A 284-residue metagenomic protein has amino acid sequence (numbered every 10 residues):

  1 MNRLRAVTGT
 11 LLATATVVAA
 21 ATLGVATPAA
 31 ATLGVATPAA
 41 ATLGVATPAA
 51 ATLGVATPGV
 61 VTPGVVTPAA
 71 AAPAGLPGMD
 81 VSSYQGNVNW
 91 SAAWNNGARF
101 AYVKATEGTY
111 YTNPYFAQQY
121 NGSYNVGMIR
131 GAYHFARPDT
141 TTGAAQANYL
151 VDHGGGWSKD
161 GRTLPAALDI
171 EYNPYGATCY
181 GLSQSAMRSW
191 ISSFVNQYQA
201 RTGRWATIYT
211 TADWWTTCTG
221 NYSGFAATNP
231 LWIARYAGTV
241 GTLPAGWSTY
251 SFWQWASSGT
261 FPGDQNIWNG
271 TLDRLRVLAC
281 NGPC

Functional and structural regions predicted by a protein language model:
M1-A36, A40-A41, A49-T52, A56-T57: Secretory targeting and sorting signals
V17, V151-D152, A226: Short alpha-helix boundary/capping motifs
L33-G78, S91-W94: Intrinsically disordered, low-complexity, Pro/Ser/Thr/Asn/Gly/Ala-rich spacer/linker segments adjacent to signal
P63-G64, P68-Q85, S91, G224-C284: Functionally critical loop-and-helix segments that line ligand-binding/catalytic clefts of soluble enzyme domains
A72-R99, V103-R201: Substrate-binding cleft of extracellular glycoside hydrolase catalytic domains
W90-N95, E171, S185, D213-T216 (+1 more regions): Short alpha-helical interface patches
Y110, D139, W215, V240 (+1 more regions): Flexible, glycine-rich phosphate/dinucleotide-binding loops and adjacent beta-alpha linkers at cofactor/substrate
R162-G246: Catalytic domains of cell-wall/extracellular-matrix polysaccharide-remodeling enzymes, centered on de-N-acetylation
